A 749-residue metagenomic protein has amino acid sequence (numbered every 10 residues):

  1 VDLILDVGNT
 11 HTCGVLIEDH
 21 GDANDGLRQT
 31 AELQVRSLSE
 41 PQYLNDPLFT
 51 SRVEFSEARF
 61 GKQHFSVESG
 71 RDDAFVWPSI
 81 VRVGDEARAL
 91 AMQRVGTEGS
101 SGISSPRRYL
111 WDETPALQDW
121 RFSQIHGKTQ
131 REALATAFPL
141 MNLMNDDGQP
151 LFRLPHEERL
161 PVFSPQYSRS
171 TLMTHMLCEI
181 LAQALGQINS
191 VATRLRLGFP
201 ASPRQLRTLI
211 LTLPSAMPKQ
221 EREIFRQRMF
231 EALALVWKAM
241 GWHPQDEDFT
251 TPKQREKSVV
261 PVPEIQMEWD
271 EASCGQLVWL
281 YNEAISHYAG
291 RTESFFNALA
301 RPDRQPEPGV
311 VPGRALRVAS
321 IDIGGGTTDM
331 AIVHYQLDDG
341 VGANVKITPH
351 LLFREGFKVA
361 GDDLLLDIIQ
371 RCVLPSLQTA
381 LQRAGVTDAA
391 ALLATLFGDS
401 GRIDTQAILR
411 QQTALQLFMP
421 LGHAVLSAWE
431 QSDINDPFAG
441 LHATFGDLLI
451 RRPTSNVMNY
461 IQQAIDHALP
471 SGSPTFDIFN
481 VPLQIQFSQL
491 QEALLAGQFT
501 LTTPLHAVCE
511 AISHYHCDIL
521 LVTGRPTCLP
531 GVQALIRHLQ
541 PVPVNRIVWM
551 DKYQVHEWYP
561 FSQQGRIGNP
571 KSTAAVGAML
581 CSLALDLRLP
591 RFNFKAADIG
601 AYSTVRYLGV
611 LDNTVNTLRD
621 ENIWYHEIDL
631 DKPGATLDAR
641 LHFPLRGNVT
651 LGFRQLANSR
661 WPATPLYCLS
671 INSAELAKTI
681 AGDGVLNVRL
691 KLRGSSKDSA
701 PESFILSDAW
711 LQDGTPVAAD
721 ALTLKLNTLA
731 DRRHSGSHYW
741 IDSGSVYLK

Functional and structural regions predicted by a protein language model:
V1, W242-V318, L587: Conserved phosphate-binding catalytic cores of ATP/NTP-utilizing and phosphoryl-transfer enzymes
V1-N24, H126-D146, A284-N344, V522 (+2 more regions): Gly/Thr-rich phosphate-binding beta-strand-loop-beta motif of the actin/hexokinase/Hsp70
I17, G26, R36-L117, I332-P474 (+2 more regions): Phosphate-binding glycine-rich/basic clefts of nucleotide- and phosphate-handling proteins, predominantly
V53-T212, K749: Conserved phosphate-binding loops in N-terminal lobes of ATP-dependent enzymes of the actin/Hsp70/sugar-kinase
L172-A201, Q276-E307, A464-H516, V532-L535: Phosphate/ATP-binding catalytic cores across multiple sugar-kinase/actin-like superfamilies, primarily ASKHA
L206-I224, C517-I536: Glycine-rich phosphate-binding loops at beta-strand->alpha-helix junctions
P263-I285, L366-D367, V548-R606: Glycine-rich phosphate-binding/hydrolytic loop that grips phosphoryl groups
R619-H738, S745: Long C-terminal appendages of very large multidomain proteins
